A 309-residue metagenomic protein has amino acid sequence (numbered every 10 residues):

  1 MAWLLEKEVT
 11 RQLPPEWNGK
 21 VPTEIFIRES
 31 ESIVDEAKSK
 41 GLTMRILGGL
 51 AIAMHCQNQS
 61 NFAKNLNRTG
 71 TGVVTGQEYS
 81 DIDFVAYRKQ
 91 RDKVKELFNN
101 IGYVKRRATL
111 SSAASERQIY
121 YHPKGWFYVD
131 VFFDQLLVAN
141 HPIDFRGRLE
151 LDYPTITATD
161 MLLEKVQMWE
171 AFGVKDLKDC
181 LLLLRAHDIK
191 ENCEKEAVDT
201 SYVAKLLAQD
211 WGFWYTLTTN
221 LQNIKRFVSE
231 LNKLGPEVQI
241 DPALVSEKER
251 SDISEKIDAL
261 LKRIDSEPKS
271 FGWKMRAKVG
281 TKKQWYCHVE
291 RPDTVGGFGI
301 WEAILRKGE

Functional and structural regions predicted by a protein language model:
M1-N65: Helical scaffold of the NTase/Pol beta-like nucleotidyltransferase catalytic core
E6-K7, L13, F132-E309: Catalytic cores of NTP-dependent nucleotidyl/adenyl transfer enzymes across multiple folds
E31-V34, K95, L261: Short amphipathic alpha-helical segments and helix-helix/interface helices
G48, A86-R88, D134: Short His-Asn-centered micro-motif
G48-M54, F84, T157-L163: Metal-dependent nucleic-acid phosphoesterase active-site entry motif
C56-Q57, V94-E96: Short glycine-/acidic-enriched loop or helix-start segments at secondary-structure transitions that form or flank
N61-V94, C180: Catalytic metal-binding acidic patch
K95-N140: Conserved catalytic core of two-metal-ion nucleotidyltransferases
